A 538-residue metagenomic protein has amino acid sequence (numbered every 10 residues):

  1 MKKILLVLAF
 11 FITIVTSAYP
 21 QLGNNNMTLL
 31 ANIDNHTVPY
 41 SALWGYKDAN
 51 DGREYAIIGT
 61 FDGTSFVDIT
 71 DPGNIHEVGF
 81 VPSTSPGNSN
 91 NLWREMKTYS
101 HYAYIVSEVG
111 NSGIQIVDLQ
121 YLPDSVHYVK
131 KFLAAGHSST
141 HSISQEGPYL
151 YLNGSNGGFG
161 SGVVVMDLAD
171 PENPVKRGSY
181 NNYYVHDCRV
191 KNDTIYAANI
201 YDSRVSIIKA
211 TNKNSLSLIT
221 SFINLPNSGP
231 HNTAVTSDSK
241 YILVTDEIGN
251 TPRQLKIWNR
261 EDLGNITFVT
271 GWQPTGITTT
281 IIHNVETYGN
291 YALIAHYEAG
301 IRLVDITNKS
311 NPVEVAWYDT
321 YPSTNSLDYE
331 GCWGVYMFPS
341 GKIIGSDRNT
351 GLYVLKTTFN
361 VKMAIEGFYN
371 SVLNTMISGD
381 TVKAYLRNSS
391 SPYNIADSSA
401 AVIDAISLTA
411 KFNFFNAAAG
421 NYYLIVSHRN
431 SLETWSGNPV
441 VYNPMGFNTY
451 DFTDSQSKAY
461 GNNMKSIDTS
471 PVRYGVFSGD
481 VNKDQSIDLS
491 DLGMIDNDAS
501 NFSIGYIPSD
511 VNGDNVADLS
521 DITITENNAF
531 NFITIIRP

Functional and structural regions predicted by a protein language model:
M1-G23, F359-K362: Bacterial Sec-dependent N-terminal signal peptides
Y19-T358: Feature marking well-ordered beta-strand scaffolds used for ligand recognition
G59, N374-V382, A419: Short coil-to-beta strand junction motifs in C2/discoidin
G351, A459-S470, V481-P508, N512-P538: Alpha-helical segments with a strong preference for the paired helices of cellulosomal dockerin domains
F359-I377: Short amphipathic, basic-aromatic surface patches that mediate peripheral association with negatively charged
S390-L408: Short, acidic Ser/Thr/Gly-rich low-complexity loop/linker segments typical of extracellular and cell-surface proteins
V402-I403, S431-I467: Structured interaction patches on ligand/partner-binding surfaces of diverse proteins
S407-Y422, N430: Short Pro-Gly-centered beta-turn/loop motif in secreted/extracellular proteins
